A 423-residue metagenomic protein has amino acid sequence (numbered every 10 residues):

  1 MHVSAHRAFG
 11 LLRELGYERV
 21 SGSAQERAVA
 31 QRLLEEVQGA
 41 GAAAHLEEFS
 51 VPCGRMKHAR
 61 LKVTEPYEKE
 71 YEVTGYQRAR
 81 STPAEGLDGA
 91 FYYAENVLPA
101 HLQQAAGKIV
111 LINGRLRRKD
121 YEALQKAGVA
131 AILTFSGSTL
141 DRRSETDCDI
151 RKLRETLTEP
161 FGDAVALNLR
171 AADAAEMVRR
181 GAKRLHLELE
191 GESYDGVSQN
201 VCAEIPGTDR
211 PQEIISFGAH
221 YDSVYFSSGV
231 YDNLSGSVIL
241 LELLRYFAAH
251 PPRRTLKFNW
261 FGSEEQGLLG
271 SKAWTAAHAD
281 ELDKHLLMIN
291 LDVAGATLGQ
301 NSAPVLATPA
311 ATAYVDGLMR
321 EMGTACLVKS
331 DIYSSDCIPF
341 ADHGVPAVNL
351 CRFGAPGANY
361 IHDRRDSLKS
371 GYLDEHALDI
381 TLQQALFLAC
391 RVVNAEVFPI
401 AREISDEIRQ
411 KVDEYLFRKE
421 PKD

Functional and structural regions predicted by a protein language model:
M1-A5, G10-A106: Noncatalytic luminal/extracellular "stalk/propeptide" segments of secretory-pathway proteins
M1-H2, G16-A24, L34, V110-R115 (+6 more regions): Second-shell loop/turn segments in exported
S4-A24, L33-A43, I109-R115, A131 (+4 more regions): Catalytic-core environment of secreted peptidases
L46, I109-L111, A131-T134, A166-N168 (+6 more regions): Structural recognition of the beta-strand scaffold that forms the well-ordered cores of secreted hydrolase catalytic
Y71-V165, C326: Extracellular/luminal Protease-associated
R78-P99, I150-V230, R245, A249 (+1 more regions): Soluble metallo-hydrolase cores and metallopeptidase-like ectodomains found primarily in the secretory/periplasmic
R245, A358-D423: His/Asp/Glu-rich mid-to-C-terminal helical/loop segments that flank catalytic regions of hydrolases
P252, F261-Y360: Metal-dependent peptidase/peptidase-like ectodomains
